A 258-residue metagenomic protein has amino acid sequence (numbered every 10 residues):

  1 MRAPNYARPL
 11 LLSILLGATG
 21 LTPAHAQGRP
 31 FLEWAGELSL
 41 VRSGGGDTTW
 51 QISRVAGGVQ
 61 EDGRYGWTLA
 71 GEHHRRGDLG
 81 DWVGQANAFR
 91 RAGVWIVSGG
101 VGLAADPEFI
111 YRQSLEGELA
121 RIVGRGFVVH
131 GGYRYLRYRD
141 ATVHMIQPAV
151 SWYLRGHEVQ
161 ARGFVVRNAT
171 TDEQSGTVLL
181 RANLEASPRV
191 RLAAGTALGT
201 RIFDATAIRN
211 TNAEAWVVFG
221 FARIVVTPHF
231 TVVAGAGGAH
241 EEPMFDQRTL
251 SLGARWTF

Functional and structural regions predicted by a protein language model:
A24-D81, Q85, F89-V94, I202 (+1 more regions): Outer-membrane beta-barrel initiation region
P30-L32, E61-L69, V94-G99, R125-G131 (+3 more regions): Repeated loop/turn-to-beta-strand initiation elements of outer-membrane beta-barrel proteins
L32-L40, L69-H73, A86, G99-L103 (+7 more regions): Transmembrane beta-barrel strands of outer-membrane/channel proteins
T49-S53, G80-G84, G93, Y111-L115 (+4 more regions): Residues that define the transmembrane beta-barrel architecture of outer-membrane proteins
V59-E61, R90, R121, W152 (+3 more regions): Residue-level signature of outer-membrane beta-barrel architecture
I96, A105-P107, R181-N183, R189-T231: Outer membrane beta-barrel transmembrane domains
R121-I202: Detector for outer-membrane/organellar transmembrane beta-barrel domains, recognizing the amphipathic beta-strand
R155, L180, Q247-F258: Outer-membrane beta-barrel "beta-signal"
